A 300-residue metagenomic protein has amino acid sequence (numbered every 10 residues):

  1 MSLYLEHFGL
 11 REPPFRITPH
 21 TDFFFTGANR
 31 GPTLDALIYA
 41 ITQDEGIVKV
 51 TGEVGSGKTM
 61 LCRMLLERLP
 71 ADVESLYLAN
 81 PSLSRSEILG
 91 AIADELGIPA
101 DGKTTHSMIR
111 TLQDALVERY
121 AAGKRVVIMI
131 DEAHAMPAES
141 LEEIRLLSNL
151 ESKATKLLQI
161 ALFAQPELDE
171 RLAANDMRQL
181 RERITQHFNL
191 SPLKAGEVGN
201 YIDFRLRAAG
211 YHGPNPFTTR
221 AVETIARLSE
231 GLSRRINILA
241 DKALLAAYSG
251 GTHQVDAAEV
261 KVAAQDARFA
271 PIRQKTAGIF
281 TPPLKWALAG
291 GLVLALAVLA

Functional and structural regions predicted by a protein language model:
M1-Q43, A300: A short, basic N-terminal segment
L10-P13, T21, D72-E74, L83-G102: Conserved NTP-binding/hydrolysis module of P-loop NTPases
I38-A40, H106-R125: Conserved alpha-helical scaffold flanking the Walker A/P-loop in AAA+ ATPase domains
Q43-M64, P81: Walker A/P-loop nucleotide-binding motif
T51, V127-D131, L158-Q165: Structural recognition of the conserved hydrophobic beta-strand(s) that form the central parallel beta-sheet of P-loop
I98, E118-A122, V127, L150-K153 (+4 more regions): Helix-loop-helix "sensor" segment of P-loop NTPases
L116-S140, I144: Conserved P-loop NTPase "ATPase switch" module shared by AAA+ and STAND
H212, T218-A300: C-terminal alpha-helical "lid" subdomain
